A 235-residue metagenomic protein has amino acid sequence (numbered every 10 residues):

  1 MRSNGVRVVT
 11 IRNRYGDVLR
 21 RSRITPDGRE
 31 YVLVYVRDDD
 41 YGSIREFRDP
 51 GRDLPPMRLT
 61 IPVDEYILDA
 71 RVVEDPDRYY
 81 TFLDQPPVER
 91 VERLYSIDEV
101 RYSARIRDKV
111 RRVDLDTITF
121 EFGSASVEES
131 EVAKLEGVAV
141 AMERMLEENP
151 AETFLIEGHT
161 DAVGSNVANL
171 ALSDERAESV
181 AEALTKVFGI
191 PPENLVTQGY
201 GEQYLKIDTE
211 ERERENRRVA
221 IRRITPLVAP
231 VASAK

Functional and structural regions predicted by a protein language model:
M1-F47, R58, D69: Intrinsically disordered, low-complexity segments enriched in Gly/Tyr/His/Pro and basic residues
S3-G5, R12-G16, I24-P26, G123 (+4 more regions): Solvent-exposed coil/turn segments that connect beta secondary-structure elements in extracytoplasmic/periplasmic
G5, D116, E215-R217: Residues that flank catalytic or metal-binding motifs in active/ligand-binding sites
R7, V18-L19, Y31, D40-Y41 (+8 more regions): A broad, structure-centric signal for solvent-exposed, well-ordered loop/edge residues that line or flank functional
V9, R21-S22, I118, F154 (+1 more regions): Generic beta-strand hydrophobic packing signal
D17-L19, G28-Y31, D40-Y41, E136-V140 (+2 more regions): Short, low-complexity, polar/charged sequence segments that are solvent-exposed and flexible
V32-V36, G42-T153, P226-K235: Periplasmic peptidoglycan-binding/tethering modules of Gram-negative envelope proteins
S130-V132, E152, E157-K235: Periplasmic OmpA-like peptidoglycan-binding domain that tethers envelope proteins to the cell wall
